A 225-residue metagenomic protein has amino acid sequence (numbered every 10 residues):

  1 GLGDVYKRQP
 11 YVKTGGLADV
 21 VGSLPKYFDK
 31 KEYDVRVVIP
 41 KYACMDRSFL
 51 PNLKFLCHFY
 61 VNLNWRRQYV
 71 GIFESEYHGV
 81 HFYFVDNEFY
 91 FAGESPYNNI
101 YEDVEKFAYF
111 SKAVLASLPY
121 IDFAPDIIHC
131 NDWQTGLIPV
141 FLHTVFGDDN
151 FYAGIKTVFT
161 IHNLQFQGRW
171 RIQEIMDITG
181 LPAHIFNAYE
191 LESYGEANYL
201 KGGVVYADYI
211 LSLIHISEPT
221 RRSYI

Functional and structural regions predicted by a protein language model:
G1-Y6, H215-I225: Single conserved hydrophobic/aromatic residue that forms the stacking wall/gate of nucleotide- or nucleobase-binding
D4-E74, Y209: N-terminal subdomain of nucleotide-sugar transferases
V12-T14, R47-F49, S95-P96, P139-F141 (+1 more regions): Short, solvent-exposed loop/turn and secondary-structure capping segments
Y33-V35, F82, P125, T157: Hydrophobic anchor at the start of a short beta-strand that flanks the dinucleotide cofactor-binding loop
P40, N131, L213: Replace "coordinates the UDP/GDP/TDP-sugar" with "coordinates nucleotide-activated sugar donors
K41-I121: A conserved catalytic-core segment of Leloir-type glycosyltransferases
V104-L181, Y194-E196: Conserved nucleotide-sugar donor-interacting segment of glycosyltransferase catalytic cores, predominantly GT-B
G168-G180, I185-S217: A short, active-site helix/loop in glycosyltransferases that binds the activated sugar's phosphate group
